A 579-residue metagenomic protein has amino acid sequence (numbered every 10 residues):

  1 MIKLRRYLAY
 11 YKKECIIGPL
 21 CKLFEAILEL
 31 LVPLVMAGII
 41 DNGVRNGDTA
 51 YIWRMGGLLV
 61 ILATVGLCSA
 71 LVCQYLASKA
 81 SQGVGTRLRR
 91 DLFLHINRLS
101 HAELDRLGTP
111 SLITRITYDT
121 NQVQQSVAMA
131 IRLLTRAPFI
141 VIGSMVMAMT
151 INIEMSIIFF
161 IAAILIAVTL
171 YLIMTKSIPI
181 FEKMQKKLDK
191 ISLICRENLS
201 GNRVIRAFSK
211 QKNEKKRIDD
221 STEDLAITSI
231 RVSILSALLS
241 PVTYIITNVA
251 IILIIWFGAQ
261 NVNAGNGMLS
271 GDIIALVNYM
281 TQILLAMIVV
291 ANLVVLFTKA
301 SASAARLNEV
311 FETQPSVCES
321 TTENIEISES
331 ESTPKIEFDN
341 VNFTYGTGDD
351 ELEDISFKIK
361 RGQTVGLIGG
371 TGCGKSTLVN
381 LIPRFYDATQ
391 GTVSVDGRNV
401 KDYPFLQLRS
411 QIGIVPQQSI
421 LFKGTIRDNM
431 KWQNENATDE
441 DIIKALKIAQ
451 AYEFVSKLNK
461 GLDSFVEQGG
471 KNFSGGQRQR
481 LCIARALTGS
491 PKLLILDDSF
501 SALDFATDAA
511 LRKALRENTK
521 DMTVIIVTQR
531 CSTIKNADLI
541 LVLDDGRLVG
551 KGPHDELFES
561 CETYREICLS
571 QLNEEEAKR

Functional and structural regions predicted by a protein language model:
M1-Y10, L112: A short amphipathic helical element positioned immediately N-terminal to and/or at the very start of a transmembrane
A9, C15-V72, L76, M149-E154 (+2 more regions): Transmembrane helix-loop-helix hairpins at lipid-water interfaces of multipass membrane proteins, especially the type-1
A9-K13, R98-A102, Y118-I131, T135 (+6 more regions): An intracellular "coupling" helix at the cytosolic face of ABC transporter transmembrane type-1 domains
L20, F24, L28-V32, G57 (+6 more regions): Hydrophobic alpha-helical transmembrane segments of ABC transporter permease domains
N46-G47, Q82, R90-T120, L193-R217 (+4 more regions): Short intracellular "coupling" helices and adjacent cytoplasmic loop segments at the cytosolic face of multi-pass
D48-I52, M147-I161, R231-R306, V310-F311: Helix-loop-helix
I327-R579: ABC-type nucleotide-binding domain
